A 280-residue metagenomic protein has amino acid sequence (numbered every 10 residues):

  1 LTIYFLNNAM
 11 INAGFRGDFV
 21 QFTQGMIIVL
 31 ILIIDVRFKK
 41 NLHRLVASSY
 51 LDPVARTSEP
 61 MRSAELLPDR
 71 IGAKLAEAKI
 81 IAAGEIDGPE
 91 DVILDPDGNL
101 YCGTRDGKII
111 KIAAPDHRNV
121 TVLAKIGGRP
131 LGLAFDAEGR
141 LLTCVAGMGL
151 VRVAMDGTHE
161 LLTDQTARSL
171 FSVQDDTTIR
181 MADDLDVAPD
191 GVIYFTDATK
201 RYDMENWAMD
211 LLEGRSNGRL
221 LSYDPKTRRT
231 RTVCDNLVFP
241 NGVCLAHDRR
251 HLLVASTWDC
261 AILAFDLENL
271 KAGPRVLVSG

Functional and structural regions predicted by a protein language model:
L1-I3, N7: Helical hairpin unit composed of two closely spaced alpha helices linked by a short loop
N7-D69: Cytosolic-side transmembrane-helix boundaries in multi-pass membrane proteins
V46-G280: Sequence-structural signature of mature extracellular/luminal beta-sheet repeat domains, prominently beta-propellers
